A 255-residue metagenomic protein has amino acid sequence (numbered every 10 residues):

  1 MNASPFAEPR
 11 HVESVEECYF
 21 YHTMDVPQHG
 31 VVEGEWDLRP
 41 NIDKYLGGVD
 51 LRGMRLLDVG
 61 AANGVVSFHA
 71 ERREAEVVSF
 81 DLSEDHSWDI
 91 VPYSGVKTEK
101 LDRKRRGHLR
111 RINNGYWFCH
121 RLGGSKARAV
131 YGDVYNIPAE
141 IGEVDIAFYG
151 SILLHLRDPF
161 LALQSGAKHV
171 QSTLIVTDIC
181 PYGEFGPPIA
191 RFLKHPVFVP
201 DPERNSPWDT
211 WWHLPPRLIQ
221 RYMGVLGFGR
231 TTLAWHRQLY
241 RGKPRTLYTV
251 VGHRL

Functional and structural regions predicted by a protein language model:
V31-M54: Conserved alpha-helix/loop element of class I SAM-dependent methyltransferases that forms part of the SAM/SAH-binding
M54-A62: Conserved class I S-adenosyl-L-methionine
V65-N136, Y182: Class I SAM-dependent methyltransferase SAM/SAH-binding core
R111-C119, D209-G227: Short alpha-helix
I137-A147: A short acidic, Gly/Pro-enriched loop at the edge of an enzyme's catalytic core that lines a small-molecule cofactor
D145-D158: A short SAM/SAH-binding and catalytic strip from SAM-dependent methyltransferases
F160-T173: A short glycine-rich, Lys/Arg-flanked "PGG" loop and its adjoining helix->strand segment in the class I
I175-P202: Conserved class I S-adenosyl-L-methionine
